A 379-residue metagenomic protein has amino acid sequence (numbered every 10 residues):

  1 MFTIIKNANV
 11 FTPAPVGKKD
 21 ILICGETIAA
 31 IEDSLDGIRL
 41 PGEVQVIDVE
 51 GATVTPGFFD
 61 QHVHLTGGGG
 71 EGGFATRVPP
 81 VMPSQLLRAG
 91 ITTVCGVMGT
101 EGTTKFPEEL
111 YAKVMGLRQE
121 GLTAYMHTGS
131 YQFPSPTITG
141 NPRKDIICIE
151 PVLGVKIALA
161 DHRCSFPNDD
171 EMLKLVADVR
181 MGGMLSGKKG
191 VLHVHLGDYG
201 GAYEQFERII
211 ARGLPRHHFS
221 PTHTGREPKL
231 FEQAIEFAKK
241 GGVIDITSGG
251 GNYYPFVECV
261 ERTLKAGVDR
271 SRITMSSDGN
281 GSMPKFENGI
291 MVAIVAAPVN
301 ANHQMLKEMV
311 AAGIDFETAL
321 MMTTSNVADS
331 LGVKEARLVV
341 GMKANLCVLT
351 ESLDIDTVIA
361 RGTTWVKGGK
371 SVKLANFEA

Functional and structural regions predicted by a protein language model:
M1-T3, V10-T55, S371: Histidine-rich, glycine-flanked metal-binding segment
A8, E26, G51, H62 (+9 more regions): Divalent metal-coordination and catalytic microenvironments
A8-V10, G25-I28, R337-A379: C-terminal cap of metal-dependent C-N hydrolases
V49-A112: Metal-associated gating/positioning segment near the N- to mid-region
G57-Q61, V94-G96, A124-T128, L153-L159 (+4 more regions): Hydrophobic faces of well-ordered beta-strands that scaffold small-molecule active sites in alpha/beta enzyme cores
T100-A112, L122-L214, P228: Buried, small/hydrophobic-residue-enriched core segments of structured protein domains
R163, A177-F286, M291-V292: Active-site core of metal-dependent hydrolases
K265-L349: His/Asp/Glu-enriched, well-ordered alpha-helical/loop segment that forms or immediately abuts the divalent-metal
